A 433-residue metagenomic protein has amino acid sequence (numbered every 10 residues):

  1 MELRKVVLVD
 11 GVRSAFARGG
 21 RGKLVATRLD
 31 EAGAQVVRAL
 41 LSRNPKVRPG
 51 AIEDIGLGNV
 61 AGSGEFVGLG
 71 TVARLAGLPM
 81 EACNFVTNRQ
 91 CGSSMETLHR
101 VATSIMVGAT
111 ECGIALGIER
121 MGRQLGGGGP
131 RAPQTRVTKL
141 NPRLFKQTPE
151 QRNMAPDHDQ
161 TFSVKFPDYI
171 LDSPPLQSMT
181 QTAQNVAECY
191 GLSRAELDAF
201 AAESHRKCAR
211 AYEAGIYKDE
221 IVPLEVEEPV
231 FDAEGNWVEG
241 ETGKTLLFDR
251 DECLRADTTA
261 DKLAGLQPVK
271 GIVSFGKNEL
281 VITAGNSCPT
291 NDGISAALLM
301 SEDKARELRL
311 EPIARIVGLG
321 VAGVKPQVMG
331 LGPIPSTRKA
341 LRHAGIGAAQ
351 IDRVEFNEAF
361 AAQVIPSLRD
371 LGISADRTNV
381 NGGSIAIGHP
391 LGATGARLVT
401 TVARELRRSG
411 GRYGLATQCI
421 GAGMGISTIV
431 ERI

Functional and structural regions predicted by a protein language model:
M1-A76, M80-C83, T182-R194, A211 (+4 more regions): Conserved active-site "lid/cap" helical segment
M1-L29, A155-F162, Y169, E188 (+6 more regions): Condensing-enzyme catalytic core mediating Claisen C-C bond formation in acyl metabolism
V12-R13, A26-Q35, K46, E196-E302 (+3 more regions): N-terminal extracellular/periplasmic Venus flytrap/periplasmic-binding protein-like
N59-G113, R123, D159-Q160, P174-M179 (+4 more regions): Conserved catalytic cysteine-centered active-site region of acyl-thioester-dependent Claisen-condensing enzymes
R89-E119, G127, A187-I216, A296-D303 (+3 more regions): Active-site-proximal alpha-helical scaffold in enzymes
C112-N185: Flexible glycine-/small-residue-enriched beta->alpha junction loops that bind anionic phosphate/pyrophosphate groups
Q181, E220, E227, V317-A386: Active-site pocket-lining segment
